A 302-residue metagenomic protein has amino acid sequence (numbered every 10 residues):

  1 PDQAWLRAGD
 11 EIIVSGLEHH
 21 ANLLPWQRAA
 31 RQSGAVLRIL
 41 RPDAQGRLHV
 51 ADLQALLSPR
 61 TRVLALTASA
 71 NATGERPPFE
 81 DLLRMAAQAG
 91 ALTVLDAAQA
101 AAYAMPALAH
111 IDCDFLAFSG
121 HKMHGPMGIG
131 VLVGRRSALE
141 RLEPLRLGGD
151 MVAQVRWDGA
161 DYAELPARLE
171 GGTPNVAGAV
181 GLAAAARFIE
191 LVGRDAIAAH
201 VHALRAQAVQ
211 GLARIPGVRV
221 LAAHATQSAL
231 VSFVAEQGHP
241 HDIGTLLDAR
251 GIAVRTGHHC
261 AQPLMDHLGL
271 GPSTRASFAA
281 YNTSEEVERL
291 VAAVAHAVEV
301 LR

Functional and structural regions predicted by a protein language model:
P1-R302: Pyridoxal 5′-phosphate
